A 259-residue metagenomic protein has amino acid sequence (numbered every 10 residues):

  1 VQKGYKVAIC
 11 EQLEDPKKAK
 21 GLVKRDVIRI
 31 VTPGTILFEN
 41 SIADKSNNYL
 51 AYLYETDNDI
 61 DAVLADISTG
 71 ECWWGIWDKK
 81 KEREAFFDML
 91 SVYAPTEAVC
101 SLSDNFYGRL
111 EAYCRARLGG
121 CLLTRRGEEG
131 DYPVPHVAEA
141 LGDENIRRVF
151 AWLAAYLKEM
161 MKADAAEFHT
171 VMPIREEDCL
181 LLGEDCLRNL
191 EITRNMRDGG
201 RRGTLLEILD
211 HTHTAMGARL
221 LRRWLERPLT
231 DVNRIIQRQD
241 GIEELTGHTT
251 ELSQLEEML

Functional and structural regions predicted by a protein language model:
V1-T250, L259: Basic, polar low-complexity surface loops/patches
Q254-L255: Charge-biased, low-complexity intrinsically disordered regions
